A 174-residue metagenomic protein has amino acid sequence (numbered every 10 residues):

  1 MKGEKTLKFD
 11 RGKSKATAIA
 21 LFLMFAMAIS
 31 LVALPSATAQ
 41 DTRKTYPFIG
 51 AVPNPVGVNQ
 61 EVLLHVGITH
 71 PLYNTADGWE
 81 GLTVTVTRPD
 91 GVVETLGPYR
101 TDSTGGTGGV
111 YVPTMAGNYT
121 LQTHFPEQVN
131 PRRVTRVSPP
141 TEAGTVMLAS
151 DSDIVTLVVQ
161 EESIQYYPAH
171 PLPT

Functional and structural regions predicted by a protein language model:
M1-D41, V66: Secretory targeting signatures
F22-L23, L34, T38-F48, V58-H65 (+4 more regions): Beta-sheet-rich non-transmembrane sensory/scaffold domains
I49-P53: Surface-exposed, proline-enriched loop/turn segments that connect beta strands in immunoglobulin-like
G106-G109: Short strand-edge motifs at loop-to-beta-strand transitions and within beta-strands of extracellular beta-rich domains
